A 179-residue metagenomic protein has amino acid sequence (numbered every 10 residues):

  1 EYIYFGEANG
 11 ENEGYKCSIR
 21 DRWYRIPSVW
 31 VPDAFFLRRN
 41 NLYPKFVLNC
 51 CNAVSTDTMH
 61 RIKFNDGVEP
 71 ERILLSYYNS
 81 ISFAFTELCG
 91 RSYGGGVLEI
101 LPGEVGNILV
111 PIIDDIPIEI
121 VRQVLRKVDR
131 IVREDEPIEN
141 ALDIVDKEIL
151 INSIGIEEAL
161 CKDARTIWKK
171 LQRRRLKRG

Functional and structural regions predicted by a protein language model:
E1-I118, R126-R130: Polybasic, glycine- and aromatic-enriched phosphate-binding surface used to engage nucleic acids
Y2, G6-A8, D114-G179: Non-catalytic DNA-recognition/assembly elements of restriction-modification systems
